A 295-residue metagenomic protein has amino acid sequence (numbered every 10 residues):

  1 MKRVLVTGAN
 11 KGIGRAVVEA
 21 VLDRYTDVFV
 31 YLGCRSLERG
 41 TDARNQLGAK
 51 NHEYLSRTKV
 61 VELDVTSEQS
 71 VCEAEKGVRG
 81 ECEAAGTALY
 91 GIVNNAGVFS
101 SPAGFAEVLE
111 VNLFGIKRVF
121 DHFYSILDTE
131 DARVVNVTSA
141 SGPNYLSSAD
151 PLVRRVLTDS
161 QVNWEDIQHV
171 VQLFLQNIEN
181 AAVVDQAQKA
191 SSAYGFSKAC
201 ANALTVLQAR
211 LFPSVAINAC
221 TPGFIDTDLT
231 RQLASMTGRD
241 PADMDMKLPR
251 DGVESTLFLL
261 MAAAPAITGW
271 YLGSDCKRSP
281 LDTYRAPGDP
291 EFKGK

Functional and structural regions predicted by a protein language model:
M1-C34: Canonical Rossmann dinucleotide-binding motif of NAD(H)/NADP(H)-dependent dehydrogenases/reductases, specifically
R3-V6, A88-V93, V134: Conserved hydrophobic beta-strands of the Rossmann-like cofactor-binding core in SDR/related NAD(P)H-dependent
R24, E81-A85, A103, H122-D131 (+1 more regions): A short helix-coil junction within the Rossmann-fold of NAD(P)-dependent oxidoreductases
K50-Q69: Rossmann-fold cofactor-recognition segment
V65-G86: Conserved Rossmann-fold cofactor-binding substructure of NAD(P)-dependent oxidoreductases
G97-A106, E130-P213, T221: Catalytic loop of short-chain dehydrogenase/reductase
R118, A219-P222, T227, A234-K295: C-terminal helical subdomain
